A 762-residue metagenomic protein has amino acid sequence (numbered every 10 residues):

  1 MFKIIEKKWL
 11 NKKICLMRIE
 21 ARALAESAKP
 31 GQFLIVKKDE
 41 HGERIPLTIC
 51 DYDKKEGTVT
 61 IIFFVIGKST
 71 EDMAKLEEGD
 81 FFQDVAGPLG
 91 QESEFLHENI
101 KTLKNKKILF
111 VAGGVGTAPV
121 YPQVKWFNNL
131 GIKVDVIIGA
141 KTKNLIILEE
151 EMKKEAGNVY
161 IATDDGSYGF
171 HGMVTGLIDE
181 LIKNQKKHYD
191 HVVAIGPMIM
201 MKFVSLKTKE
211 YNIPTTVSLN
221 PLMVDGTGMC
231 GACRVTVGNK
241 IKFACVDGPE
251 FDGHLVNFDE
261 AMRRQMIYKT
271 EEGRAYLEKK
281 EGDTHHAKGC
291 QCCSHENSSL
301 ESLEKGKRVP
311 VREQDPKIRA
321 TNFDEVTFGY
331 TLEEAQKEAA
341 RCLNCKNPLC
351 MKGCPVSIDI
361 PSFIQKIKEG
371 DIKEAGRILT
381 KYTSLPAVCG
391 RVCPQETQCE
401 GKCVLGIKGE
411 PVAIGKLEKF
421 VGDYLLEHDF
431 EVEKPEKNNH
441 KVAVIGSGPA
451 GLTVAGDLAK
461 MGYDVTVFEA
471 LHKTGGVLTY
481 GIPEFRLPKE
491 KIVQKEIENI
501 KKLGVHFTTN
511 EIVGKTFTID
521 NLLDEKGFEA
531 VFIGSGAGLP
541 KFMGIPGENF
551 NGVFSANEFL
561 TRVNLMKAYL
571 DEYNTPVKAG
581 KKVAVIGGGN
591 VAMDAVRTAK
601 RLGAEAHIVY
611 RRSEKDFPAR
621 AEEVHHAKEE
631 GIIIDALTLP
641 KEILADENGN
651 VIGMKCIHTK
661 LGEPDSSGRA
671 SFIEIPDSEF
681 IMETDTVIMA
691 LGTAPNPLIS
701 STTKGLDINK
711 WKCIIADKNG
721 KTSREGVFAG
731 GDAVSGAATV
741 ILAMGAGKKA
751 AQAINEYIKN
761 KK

Functional and structural regions predicted by a protein language model:
M1-D80: Ferredoxin-reductase
E71-L222: FNR/FR-type flavoprotein reductase catalytic core
T117-P119, M198-I199, N220-E250, K288-H295 (+2 more regions): Local cysteine-cluster metal-coordination motifs and their immediate loop/turn environment, predominantly Fe-S cluster
V309, P316-D324, F328, S357-K368 (+10 more regions): Beta1-alpha1 glycine-rich phosphate/pyrophosphate-binding loop at the start of Rossmann-like nucleotide-binding domains
V421-E436, V493-T516, P540-L602, I708-S723: Glycine-rich dinucleotide-binding loop and its adjacent helix/turn
K441-I445, I497-I545, E642-K655, G662-E663 (+2 more regions): Feature captures the FAD/FMN-dependent oxidoreductase FAD-binding
N549-G580, P664-A737: FAD-site-proximal beta/loop scaffold in flavoenzymes
A733-I758: A conserved FAD-binding loop/helix module that cradles the flavin
